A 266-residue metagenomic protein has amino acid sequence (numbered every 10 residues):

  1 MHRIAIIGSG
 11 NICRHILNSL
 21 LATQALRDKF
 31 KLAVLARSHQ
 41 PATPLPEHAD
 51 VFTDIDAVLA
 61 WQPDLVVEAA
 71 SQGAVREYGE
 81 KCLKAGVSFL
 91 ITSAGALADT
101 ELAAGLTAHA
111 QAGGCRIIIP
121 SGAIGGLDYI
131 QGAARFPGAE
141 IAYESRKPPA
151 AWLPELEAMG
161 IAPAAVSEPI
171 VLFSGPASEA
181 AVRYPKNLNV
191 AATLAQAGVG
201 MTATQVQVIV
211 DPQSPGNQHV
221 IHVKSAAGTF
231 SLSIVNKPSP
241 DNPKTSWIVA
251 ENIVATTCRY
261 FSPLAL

Functional and structural regions predicted by a protein language model:
M1-A5: Extreme N-terminal starter segment of soluble prokaryotic enzymes
I7, H15, I118, A123-L266: Active-site-lining helix/loop region of Rossmann-like oxidoreductase modules
I12: Hydrophobic/small residue at the entry helix of a nucleotide-binding pocket
H15, S19-K29: A short, Lys/Arg-enriched amphipathic alpha-helix followed by its capping loop at the start of a domain
A25-L45: NAD(P)-binding Rossmann-fold cofactor-contacting core
I55-A57, W61-K84, A96-T100: Beta-loop-alpha module in the N-terminal Rossmann-like domain of NAD(P)-dependent dehydrogenases, especially those
S88-L90: A short hydrophobic/small-residue beta-strand
A94-C115: Rossmann-fold NAD(P)-binding glycine/threonine-rich loop
